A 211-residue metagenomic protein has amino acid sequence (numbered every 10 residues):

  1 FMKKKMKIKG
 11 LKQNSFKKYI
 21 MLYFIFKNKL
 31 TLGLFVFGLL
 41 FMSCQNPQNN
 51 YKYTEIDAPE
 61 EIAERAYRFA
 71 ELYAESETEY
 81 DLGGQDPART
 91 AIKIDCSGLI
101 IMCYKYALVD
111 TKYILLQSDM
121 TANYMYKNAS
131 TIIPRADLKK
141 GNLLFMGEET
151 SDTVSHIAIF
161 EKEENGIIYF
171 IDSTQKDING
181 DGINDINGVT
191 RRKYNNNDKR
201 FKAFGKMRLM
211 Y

Functional and structural regions predicted by a protein language model:
K12-L32: Bacterial N-terminal signal peptides that target proteins for export
M42-S43: C-terminal motif of bacterial Sec signal peptides marking the signal peptidase cleavage site
N46-L115: N-terminal capping segments
N49-I56, I132, V154-Y211: Aromatic- and glycine-rich peptidoglycan recognition patches
M125-P134: Short alpha-helix capping/helix-loop boundary micro-motifs
D137-L138: Short, well-ordered loop/turn sites that connect or cap secondary structure elements
G141-L143: Structural motif
